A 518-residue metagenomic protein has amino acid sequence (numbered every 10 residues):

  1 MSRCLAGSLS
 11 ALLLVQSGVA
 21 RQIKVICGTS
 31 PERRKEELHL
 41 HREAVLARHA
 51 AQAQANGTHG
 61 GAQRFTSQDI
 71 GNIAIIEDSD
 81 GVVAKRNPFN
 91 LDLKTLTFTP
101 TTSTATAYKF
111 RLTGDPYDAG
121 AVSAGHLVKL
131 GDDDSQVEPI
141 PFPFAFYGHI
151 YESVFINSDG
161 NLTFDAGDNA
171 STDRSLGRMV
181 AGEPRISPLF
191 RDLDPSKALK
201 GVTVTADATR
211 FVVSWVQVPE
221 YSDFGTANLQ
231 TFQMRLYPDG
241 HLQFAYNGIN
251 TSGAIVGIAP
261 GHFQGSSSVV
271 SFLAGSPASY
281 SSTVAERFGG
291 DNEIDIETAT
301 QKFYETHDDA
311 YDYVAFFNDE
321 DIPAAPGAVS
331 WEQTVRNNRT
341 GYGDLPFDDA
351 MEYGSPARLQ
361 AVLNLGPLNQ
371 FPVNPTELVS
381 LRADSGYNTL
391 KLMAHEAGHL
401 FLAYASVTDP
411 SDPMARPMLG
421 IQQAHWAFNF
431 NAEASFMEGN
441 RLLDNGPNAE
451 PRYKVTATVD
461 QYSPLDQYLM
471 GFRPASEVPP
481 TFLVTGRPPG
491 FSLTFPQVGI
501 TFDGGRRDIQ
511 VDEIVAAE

Functional and structural regions predicted by a protein language model:
S2-G7: Sec-dependent signal peptide recognition, specifically the positively charged N-region followed immediately by
L9, L13-L14: Hydrophobic core
Q16-A20: Sec/Tat signal peptide C-region and signal peptidase I cleavage site
R21-D309, G341, D349, L465: Extracytoplasmic Ser/Thr/Pro-rich, glycosylation-prone low-complexity segments
S135-V137, P375-D384, A394, N445-Q461: Short linear interaction motifs
P141, A145, I150, R287-Y387 (+2 more regions): Zn2+-dependent metallopeptidase catalytic core
I150, L199, R210, T298-A299 (+1 more regions): Replace "(M1/M4/M9/M12/WLM)" with "(e.g., M1/M4/M8/M9/M12/M26/WLM)" and add "not limited to" to clarify scope
Y387-T408: Active-site recognition of the HExxH zinc-binding catalytic motif
